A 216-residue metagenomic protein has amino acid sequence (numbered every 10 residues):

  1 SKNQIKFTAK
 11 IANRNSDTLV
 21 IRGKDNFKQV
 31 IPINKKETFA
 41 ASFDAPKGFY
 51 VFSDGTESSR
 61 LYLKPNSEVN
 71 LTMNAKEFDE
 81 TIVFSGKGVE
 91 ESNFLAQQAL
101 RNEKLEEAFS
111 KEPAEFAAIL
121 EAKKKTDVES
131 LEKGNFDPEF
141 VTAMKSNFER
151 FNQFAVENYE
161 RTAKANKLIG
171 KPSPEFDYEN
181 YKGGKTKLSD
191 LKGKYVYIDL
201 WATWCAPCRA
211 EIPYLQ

Functional and structural regions predicted by a protein language model:
S1-N135: A non-transmembrane, solvent-exposed segment enriched in polar/low-complexity residues
N66, S173, L191-G193: Extracytoplasmic
L95-Q98, E179, S189, A206: Nucleotide phosphate-binding site architecture
A117, E139-N147: Short, charged, amphipathic alpha-helical segments
L131, M144-I169: Domain-scale detector for complete catalytic domains at protein termini or as standalone homologs
E157-L188: N-terminal "domain-start" segment that seeds a small globular fold
K192-G193, L200-Q216: Conserved redox-active cysteine motifs that mediate thiol-disulfide chemistry, especially di-cysteine Cys-X(1-2)-Cys
